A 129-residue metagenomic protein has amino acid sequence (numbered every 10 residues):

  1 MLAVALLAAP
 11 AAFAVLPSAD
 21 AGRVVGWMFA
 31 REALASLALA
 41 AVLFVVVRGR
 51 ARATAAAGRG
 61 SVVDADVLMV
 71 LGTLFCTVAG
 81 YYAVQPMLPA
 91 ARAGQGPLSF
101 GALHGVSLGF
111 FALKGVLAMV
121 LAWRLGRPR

Functional and structural regions predicted by a protein language model:
M1-A41, V45-T54, R92-P97, G101: Interfacial loop at the N-terminal end of multi-pass membrane proteins
A8, V84, A118-L121: Hydrophobic/aromatic residues in alpha-helical transmembrane segments
A35-L43, F110-L121: Hydrophobic cores of alpha-helical transmembrane segments in multi-pass inner/ER membrane proteins, independent
G58-L74: Interfacial segments of alpha-helical transmembrane regions
L71-P86, F111-G115: Mid-bilayer segments of alpha-helical transmembrane spans in multi-pass integral membrane proteins that mediate
R124-R129: Short, charged juxtamembrane terminal tails flanking transmembrane helices
